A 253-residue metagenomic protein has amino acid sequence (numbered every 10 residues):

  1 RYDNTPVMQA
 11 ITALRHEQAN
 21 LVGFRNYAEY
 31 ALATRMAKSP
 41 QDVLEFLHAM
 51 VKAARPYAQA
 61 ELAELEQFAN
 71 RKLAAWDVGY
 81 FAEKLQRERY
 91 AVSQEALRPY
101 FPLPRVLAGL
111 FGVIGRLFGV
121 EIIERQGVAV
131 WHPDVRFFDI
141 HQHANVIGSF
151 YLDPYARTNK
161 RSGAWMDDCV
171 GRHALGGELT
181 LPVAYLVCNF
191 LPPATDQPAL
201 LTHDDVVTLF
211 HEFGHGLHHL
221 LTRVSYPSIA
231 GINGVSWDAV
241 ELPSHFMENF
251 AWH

Functional and structural regions predicted by a protein language model:
R1-Q9: A short, flexible low-complexity segment enriched in Lys/Arg and Gly/Pro that occurs in N-terminal basic tails
Y2, N189, T195: Short, motif-level signal for alpha-helix interfacial/capping segments enriched in acidic residues and aromatics/proline
N4, P99, L103, P198-V206 (+1 more regions): Alpha-helix N-cap/helix-initiation motif
Q9, L14, Q18-P192, V240 (+1 more regions): Active-site-proximal, well-structured secondary-structure segments within enzyme catalytic domains
H16-G23, I114, P192, Q197-R223 (+1 more regions): Active-site recognition of the HExxH zinc-binding catalytic motif
G119-R125, H218, V224-A230: Acidic/polar loop patches that form or flank catalytic/metal-binding clefts of enzymes that bind anionic ligands
V130, P198, V235-A239: Short glycine-biased active-site loop of nucleotidyltransferases that positions the nucleotide triphosphate and helps
T222-M247: The catalytic-center signature of Zn2+-dependent metalloproteases
